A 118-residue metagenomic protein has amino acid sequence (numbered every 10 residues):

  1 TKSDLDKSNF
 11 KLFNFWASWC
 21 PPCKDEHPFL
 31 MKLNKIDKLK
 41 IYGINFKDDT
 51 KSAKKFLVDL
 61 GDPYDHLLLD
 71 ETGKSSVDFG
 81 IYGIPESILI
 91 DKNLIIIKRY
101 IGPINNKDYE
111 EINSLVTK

Functional and structural regions predicted by a protein language model:
T1-K11: A short beta-strand-turn-helix
S3-L5, L115-K118: Proteins that catalyze or organize thiol-disulfide redox chemistry and the adjacent proteostasis machinery handling
N9-K11, W16-W19, G83: Short pre-active-site segment immediately N-terminal to redox-active cysteine/selenocysteine motifs in thiol-based
L12-F13, I41, S87: Hydrophobic beta-strand anchors of alpha/beta hydrolase catalytic cores
F15-K32: Conserved redox-active cysteine motifs that mediate thiol-disulfide chemistry, especially di-cysteine Cys-X(1-2)-Cys
D25, K35-T72, I84: Conserved segment of the thioredoxin-like fold in thiol-based oxidoreductases
V58-P63, D70-V116: Thiol/disulfide oxidoreductase modules built on the thioredoxin-like
